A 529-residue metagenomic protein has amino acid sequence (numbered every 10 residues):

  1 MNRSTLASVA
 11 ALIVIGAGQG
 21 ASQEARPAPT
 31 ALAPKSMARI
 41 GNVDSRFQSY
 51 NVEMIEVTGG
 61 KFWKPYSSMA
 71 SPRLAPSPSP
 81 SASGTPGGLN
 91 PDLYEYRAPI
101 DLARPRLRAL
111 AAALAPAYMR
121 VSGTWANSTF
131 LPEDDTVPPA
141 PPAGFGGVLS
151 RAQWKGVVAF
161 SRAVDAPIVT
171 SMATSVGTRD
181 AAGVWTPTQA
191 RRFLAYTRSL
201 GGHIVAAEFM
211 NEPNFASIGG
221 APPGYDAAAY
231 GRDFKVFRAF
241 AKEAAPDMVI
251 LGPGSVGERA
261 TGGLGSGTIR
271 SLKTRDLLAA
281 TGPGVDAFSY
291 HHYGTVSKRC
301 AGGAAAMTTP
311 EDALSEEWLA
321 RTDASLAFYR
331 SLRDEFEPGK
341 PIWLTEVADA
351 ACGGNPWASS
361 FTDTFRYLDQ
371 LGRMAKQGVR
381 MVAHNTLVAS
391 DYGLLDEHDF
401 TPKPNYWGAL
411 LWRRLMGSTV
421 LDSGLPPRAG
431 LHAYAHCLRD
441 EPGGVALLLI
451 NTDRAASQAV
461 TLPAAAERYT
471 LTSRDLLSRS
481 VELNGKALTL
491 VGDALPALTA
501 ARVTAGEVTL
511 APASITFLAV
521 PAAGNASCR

Functional and structural regions predicted by a protein language model:
M1-A7: Bacterial N-terminal signal peptides that target proteins for export
A7, G20-A21: Compositionally biased, intrinsically disordered low-complexity regions
S8-G16: Bacterial N-terminal signal peptides
A21-G265, I269-S271, R275-A287, A327-R330 (+4 more regions): Non-catalytic accessory regions flanking glycosidase/transglycosidase catalytic cores in CAZymes
A206, S266, S297-M307, V347-A348: Active-site-adjacent bridging/hinge elements
A221, Y293-E317: Active-site His/acidic residue clusters
R321-T322: Active-site and adjacent substrate-binding regions of carbohydrate-active enzymes
